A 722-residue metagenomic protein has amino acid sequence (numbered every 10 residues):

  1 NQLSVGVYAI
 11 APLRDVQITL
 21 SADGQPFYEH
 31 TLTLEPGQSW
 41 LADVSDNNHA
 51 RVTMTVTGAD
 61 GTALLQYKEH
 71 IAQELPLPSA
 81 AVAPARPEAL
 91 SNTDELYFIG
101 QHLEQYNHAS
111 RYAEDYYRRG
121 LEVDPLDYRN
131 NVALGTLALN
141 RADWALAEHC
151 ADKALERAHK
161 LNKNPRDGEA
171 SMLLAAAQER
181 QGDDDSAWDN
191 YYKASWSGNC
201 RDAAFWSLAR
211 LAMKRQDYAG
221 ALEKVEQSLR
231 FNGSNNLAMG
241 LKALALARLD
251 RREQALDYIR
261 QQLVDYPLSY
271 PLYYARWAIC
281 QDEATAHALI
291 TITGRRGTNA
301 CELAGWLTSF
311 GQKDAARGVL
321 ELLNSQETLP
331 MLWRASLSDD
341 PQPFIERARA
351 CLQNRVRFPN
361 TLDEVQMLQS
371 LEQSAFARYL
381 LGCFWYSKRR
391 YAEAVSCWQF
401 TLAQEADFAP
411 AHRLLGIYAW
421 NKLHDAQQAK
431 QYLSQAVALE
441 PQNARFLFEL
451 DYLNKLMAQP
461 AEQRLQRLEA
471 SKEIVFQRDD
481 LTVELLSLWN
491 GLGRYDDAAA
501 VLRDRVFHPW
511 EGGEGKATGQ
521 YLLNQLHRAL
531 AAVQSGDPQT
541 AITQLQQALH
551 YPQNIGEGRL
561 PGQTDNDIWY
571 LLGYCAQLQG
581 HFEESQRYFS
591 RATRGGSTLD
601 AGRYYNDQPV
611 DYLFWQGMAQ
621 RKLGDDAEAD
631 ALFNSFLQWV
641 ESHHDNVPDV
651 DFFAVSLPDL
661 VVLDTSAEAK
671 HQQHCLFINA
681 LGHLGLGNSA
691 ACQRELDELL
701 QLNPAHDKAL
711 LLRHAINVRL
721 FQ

Functional and structural regions predicted by a protein language model:
Q2-S91, Y270-L272, I279-A288, L322 (+5 more regions): Long, contiguous interaction/recruitment modules in multidomain scaffold/adaptor proteins
Q101-H102, T136, A176, R210 (+13 more regions): Residue-level recognition of tetratricopeptide repeat
A113, A147, A187, A221 (+10 more regions): Single-residue signature of alpha-solenoid repeat helices
Y117, A151, Y191, V225 (+12 more regions): Hydrophobic/aromatic packing residues within the alpha-helices of TPR/SEL1-like helical repeat arrays
V123, R157-K163, S197, F231 (+12 more regions): Structural marker of alpha-solenoid helical repeat scaffolds
D127, L161, D167, R201 (+17 more regions): Residue-level recognition of tetratricopeptide repeat
N130, N164, A170, A204 (+15 more regions): TPR alpha-solenoid repeat register
